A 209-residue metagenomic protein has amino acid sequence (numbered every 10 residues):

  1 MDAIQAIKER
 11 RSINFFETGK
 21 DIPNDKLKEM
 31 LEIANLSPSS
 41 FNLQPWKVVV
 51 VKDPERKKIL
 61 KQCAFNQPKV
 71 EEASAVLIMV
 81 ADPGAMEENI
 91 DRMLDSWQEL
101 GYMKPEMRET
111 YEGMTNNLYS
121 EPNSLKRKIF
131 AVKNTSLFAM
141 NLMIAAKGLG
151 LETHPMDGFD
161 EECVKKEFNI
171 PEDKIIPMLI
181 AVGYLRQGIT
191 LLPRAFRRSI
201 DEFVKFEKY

Functional and structural regions predicted by a protein language model:
M1-Y209: Acidic, surface-exposed loops and disordered segments
